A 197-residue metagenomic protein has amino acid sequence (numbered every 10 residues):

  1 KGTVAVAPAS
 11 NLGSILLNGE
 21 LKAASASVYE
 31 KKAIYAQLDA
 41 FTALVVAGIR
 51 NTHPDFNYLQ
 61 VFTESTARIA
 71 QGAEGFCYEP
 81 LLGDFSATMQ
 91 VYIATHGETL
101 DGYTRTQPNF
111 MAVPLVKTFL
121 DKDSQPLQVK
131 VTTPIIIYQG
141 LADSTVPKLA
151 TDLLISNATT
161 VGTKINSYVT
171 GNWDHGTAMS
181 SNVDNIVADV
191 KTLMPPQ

Functional and structural regions predicted by a protein language model:
K1-G2, V131-P134, V161-N166: Loop/turn elements at helix/coil->beta-strand transitions in domains of secreted/extracellular proteins
V4-A7, Y138: Alpha/beta-hydrolase-fold catalytic nucleophile elbow
V6-Q128: Accessory cap/linker subdomain of secreted extracellular hydrolases
L17, Y103, V116-F119, T145 (+1 more regions): C-terminal catalytic histidine-bearing segment of alpha/beta-hydrolase fold enzymes
H53, Q139, H175-A178: Histidine-centered active-site/metal-ligand motif
Q128-V131, V146-L149: Extended hydrophobic-aromatic, low-complexity segments
V131, I136-D143: Short beta-strand/loop motif that positions the catalytic acidic residue of the alpha/beta-hydrolase fold
